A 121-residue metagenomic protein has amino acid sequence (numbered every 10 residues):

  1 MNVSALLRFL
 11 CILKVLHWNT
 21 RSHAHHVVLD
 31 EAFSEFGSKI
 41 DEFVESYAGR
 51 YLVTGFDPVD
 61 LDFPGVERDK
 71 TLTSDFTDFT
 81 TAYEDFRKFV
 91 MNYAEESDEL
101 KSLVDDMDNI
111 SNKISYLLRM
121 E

Functional and structural regions predicted by a protein language model:
M1: N-terminal beta1-alpha1-beta2 submodule of the flavodoxin-like/Rossmannoid cofactor-binding fold
S4-L7, C11, D30, S34-D41 (+3 more regions): Generic structural signal for well-ordered, non-transmembrane alpha-helical segments in soluble/cytosolic regions
F9-E31, V53, V90-D98: Helix-loop segments that flank and shape redox-cofactor active sites
V27-P58: Conserved alpha-helical segments that form or flank metal/cofactor-binding pockets of metalloenzymes
D62-S115: Acidic/histidine-rich alpha-helical segments that form the ligand environment of transition-metal centers
